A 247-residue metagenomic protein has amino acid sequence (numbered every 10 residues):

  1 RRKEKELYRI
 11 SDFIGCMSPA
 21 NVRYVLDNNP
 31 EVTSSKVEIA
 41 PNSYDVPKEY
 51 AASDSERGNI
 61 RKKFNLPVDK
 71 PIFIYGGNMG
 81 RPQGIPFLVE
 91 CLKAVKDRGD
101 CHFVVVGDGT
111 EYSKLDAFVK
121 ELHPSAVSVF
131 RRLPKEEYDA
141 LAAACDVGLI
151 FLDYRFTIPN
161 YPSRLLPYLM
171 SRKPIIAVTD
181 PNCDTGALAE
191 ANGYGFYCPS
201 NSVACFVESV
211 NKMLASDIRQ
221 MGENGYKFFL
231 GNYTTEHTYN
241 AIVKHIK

Functional and structural regions predicted by a protein language model:
R1-I14: Membrane-proximal helix-turn-helix segments that form the acceptor-binding/catalytic region of lipid-linked
A20, A40-S43: Carbohydrate-associated surface elements
E38, K212-S216, T235-K247: C-terminal alpha-helical cap of glycosyltransferases
Y50-L66: A short helix/loop element that forms part of the nucleotide-sugar donor recognition site in Leloir-type
K62, R219-N232: A short, well-ordered alpha-helix in the C-terminal region of glycosyltransferases
P67-Q83, V89-L92: Conserved donor-binding/catalytic core segment of Leloir-type glycosyltransferases
Q83, P134-A143, G148-L169, P174-A187: Nucleotide-sugar-dependent
V104-G107, Y112-D139: Nucleotide-activated donor-binding/catalytic signature segment of Leloir-type glycosyltransferases, i.e., the conserved
